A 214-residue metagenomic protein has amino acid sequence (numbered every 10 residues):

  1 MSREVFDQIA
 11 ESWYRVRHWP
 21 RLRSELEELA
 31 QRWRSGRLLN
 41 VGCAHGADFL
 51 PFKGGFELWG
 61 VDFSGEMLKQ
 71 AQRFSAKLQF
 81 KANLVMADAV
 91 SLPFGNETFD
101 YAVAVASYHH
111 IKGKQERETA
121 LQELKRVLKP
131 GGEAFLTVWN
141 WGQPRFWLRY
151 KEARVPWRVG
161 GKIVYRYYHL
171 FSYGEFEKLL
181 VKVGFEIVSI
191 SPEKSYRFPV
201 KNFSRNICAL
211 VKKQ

Functional and structural regions predicted by a protein language model:
M1-S35, L39, A44-S91, Q115 (+1 more regions): Class I (Rossmann-like) S-adenosyl-L-methionine-dependent methyltransferase catalytic domain, capturing the SAM-binding
E4, A106, T119: Active-site phosphate/pyrophosphate-handling residues
R73-A76, D100, A104: Short, amphipathic alpha-helix enriched in basic
V90-A102: A short acidic, Gly/Pro-enriched loop at the edge of an enzyme's catalytic core that lines a small-molecule cofactor
N96, K114-E118: Conserved strand-to-helix beginnings and helix N-cap segments that scaffold or border functional pockets
Y101-Q115: A short SAM/SAH-binding and catalytic strip from SAM-dependent methyltransferases
E118-P130: A short glycine-rich, Lys/Arg-flanked "PGG" loop and its adjoining helix->strand segment in the class I
